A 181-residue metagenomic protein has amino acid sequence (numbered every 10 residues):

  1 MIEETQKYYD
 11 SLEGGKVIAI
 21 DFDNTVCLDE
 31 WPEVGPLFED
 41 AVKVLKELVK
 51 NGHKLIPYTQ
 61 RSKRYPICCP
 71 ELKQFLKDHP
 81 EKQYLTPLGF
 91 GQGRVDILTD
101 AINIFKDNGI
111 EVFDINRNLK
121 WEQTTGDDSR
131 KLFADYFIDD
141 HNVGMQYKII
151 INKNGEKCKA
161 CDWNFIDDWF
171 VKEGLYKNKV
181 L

Functional and structural regions predicted by a protein language model:
M1-N118: Alpha-helical substrate-recognition element adjacent to the catalytic core
C69-L181: C-terminal cap/substrate-recognition subdomain and adjoining C-terminal extension of metal-dependent phosphatase-like
